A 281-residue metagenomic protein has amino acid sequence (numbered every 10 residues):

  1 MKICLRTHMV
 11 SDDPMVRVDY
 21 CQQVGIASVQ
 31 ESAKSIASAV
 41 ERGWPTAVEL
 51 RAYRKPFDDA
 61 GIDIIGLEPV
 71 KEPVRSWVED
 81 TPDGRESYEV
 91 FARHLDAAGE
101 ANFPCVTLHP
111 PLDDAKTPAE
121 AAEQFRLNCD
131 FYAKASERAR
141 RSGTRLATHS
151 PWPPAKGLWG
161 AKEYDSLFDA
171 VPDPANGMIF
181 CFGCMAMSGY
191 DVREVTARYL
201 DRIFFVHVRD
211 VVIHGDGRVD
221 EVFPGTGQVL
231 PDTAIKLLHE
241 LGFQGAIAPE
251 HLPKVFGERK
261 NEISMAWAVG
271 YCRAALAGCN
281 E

Functional and structural regions predicted by a protein language model:
M1-C4, S11-A27, D58, S87-Y88 (+4 more regions): Histidine-acidic metal/acid-base catalytic patches
I3-L5, V90-F91, P118-C129, L146-W152 (+1 more regions): Short N-terminal helix-initiation segments at or just after the protein's N-terminus
R6-V10, S32-I36, P69-E72, P111-D113 (+5 more regions): Active-site beta-loop-alpha junctions enriched in small/polar residues
E31-D130, C184, H239, F243-Q244 (+1 more regions): Structural motif corresponding to the early beta-alpha repeats
A39-R42, P154-K156, F256-R259: A generic structural signal for short coil/turn motifs at secondary-structure boundaries
L112, E137-A139: Short, compositionally biased "basic patch" segments
L127, A139-W159, Y164: Hydrophobic, aromatic-enriched interface-forming segments
C129-E137: Histidine/acidic residue-rich metal-binding segments in metalloenzymes
